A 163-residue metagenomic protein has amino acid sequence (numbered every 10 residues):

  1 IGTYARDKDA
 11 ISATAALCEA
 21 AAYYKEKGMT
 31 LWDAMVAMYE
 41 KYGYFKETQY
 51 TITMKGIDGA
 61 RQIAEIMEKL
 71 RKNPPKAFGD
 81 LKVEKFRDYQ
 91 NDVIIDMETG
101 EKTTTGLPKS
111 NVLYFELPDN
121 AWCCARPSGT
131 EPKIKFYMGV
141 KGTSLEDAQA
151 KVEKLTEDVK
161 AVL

Functional and structural regions predicted by a protein language model:
I1-R126, K133-K135, S144-Q149, T156-L163: Phosphate-binding and adjacent anionic-ligand microenvironments
G139: Active-site beta-strand/loop architecture of penicillin-binding DD-peptidases
